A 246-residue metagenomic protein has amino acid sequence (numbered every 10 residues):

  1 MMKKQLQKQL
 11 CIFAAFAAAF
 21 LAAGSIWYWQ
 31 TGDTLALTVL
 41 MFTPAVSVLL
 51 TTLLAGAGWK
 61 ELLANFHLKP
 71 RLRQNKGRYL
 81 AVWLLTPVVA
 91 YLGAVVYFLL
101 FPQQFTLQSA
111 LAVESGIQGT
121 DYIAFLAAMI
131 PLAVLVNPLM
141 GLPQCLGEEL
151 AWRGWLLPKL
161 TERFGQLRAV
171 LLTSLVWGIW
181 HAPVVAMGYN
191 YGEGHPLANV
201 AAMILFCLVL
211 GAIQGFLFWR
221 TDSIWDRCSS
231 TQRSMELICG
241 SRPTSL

Functional and structural regions predicted by a protein language model:
M2-C145, T173, C239-L246: Specific transmembrane helices
L6-L10, D33-A36, N75-K76, G165-L171 (+2 more regions): Membrane-helix interface segments
L21, A169-V184: Small-polar-interrupted transmembrane alpha-helices in polytopic inner-membrane proteins
Y28, T161, G192, F218-W219: Helix-capping/transition residues at the boundaries of transmembrane alpha-helices and the short helical linkers
L92, P143, L156, I213-Q214: Hydrophobic/aromatic residues in alpha-helical transmembrane segments
A112-G116, A151, L156, V185-P196: Membrane-interface interhelical connector segments
G147-V176, W219-S223: Membrane-interface helix/loop boundary segments of multi-pass membrane proteins
H195-L246: Functionally important transmembrane alpha-helices
